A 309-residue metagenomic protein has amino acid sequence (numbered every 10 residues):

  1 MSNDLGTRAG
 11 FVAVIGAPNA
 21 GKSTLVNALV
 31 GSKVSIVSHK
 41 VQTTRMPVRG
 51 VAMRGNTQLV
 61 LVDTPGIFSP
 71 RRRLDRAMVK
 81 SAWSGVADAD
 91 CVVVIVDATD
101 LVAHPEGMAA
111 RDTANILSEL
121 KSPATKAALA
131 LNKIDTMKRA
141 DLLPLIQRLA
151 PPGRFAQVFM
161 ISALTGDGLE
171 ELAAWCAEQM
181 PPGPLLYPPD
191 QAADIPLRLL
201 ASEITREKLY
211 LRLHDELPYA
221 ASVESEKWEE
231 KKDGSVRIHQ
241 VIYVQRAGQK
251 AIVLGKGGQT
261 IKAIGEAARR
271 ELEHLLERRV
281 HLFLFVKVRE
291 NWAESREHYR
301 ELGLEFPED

Functional and structural regions predicted by a protein language model:
M1-C91, V96: Conserved G1/Walker A P-loop phosphate-binding module
A13, N27, M46, G50 (+12 more regions): Solvent-exposed alpha-helical segments within well-ordered globular domains of core cellular machineries
G21, G168, T260: Conserved glycine(s) of the Walker
S32, V51-G55, G85-V92, A98-T99 (+8 more regions): Conserved, well-folded catalytic cores of nucleic-acid-processing and energy-transducing macromolecular machines
T44, I67-S69, V102, M137-K138 (+1 more regions): Catalytic P-loop NTPase motifs of RecA-like helicase/translocase cores
A87-A114, A124-L142: Conserved Switch II/interswitch segment of TRAFAC-class P-loop GTPases
T125-A128, D135-A193: Canonical P-loop GTPase G-domain recognition
L197-D309: P-loop NTP-binding site
